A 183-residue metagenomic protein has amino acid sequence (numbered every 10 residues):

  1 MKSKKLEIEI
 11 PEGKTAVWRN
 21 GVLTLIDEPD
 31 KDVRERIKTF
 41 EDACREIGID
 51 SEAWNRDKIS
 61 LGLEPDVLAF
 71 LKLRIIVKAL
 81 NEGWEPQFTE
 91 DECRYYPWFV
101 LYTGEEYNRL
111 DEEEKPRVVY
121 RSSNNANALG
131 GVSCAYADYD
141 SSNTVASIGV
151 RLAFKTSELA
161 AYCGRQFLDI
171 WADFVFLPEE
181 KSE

Functional and structural regions predicted by a protein language model:
M1-K2, L177-E183: Short intrinsically disordered terminal tails
K2-K72: Charge-rich, low-complexity N-terminal segments
K31-R34, E105-R109, A161: Short, surface-exposed beta-strand/loop "edge" segments at domain boundaries and coil↔beta transitions
W54-K115: Acidic, glycine-rich loop-and-strand cores that form catalytic or ligand-binding grooves in diverse globular domains
R94-E106, L110-G149: Short aromatic-glycine-(Arg/Gly/Cys) micro-motifs in beta-strand/loop hairpins
K155-D169: A short, charged, amphipathic alpha-helix used as a generic interaction element across diverse proteins
F167-P178: Short arginine-rich
